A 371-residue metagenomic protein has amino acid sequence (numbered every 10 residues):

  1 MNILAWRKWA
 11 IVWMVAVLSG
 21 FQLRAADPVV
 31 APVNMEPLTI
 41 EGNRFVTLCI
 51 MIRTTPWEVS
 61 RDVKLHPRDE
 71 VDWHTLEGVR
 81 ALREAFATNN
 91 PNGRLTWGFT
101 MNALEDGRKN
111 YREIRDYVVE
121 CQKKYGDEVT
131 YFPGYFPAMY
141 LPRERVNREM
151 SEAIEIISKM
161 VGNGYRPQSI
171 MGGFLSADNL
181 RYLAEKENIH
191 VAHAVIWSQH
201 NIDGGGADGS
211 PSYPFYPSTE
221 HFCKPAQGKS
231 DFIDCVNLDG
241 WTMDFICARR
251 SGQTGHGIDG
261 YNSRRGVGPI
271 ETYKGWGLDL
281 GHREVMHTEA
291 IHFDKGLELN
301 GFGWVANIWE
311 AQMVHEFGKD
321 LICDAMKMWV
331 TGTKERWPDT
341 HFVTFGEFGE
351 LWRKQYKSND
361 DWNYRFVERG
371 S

Functional and structural regions predicted by a protein language model:
N2-I11: Bacterial N-terminal signal peptides that target proteins for export
A10-G20: Bacterial N-terminal signal peptides
L23-A25: Boundary at the C-terminal end of the N-terminal hydrophobic targeting segment
V29-V119, E289, L299-H315, L321-I322 (+3 more regions): Active-site beta->alpha N-cap acidic-glycine motif
V33-M35, R166-G303: Active-site-adjacent pocket scaffolds in enzyme catalytic domains
G93-A177, H200-D203, N237-D244, R250 (+3 more regions): Metal-dependent polysaccharide deacetylase catalytic core of the NodB/CE4 family, i.e., the active-site-bearing domain
I114-K123, K159-G162, L180-H193, M328-T331 (+1 more regions): Short, surface-exposed basic-aromatic patches at helix termini and helix-loop junctions that form
M328, R353-S371: Aromatic-rich peripheral "rim/lid" segments of glycoside hydrolase catalytic domains that contact and position glycan
